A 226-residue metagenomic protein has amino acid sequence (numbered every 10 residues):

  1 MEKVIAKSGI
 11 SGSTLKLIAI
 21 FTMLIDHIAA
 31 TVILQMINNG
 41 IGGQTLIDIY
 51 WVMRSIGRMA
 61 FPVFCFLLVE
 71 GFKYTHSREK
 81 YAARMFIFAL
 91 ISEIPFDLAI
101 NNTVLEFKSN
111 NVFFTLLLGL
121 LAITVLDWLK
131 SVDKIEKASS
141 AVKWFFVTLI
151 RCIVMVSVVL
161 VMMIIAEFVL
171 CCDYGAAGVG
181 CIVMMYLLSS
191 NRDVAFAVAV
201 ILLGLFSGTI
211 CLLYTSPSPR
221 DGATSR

Functional and structural regions predicted by a protein language model:
M1-E167, D173-Y174, V179-G180, V194: Membrane-cytosol interface segments of multi-pass membrane proteins, especially ER/Golgi lipid-handling enzymes
V169-I210: A contiguous pocket-lining binding segment that forms or flanks enzyme active sites
Y214-D221: Conserved small/polar residues in nucleotide/adenosyl-binding loops
